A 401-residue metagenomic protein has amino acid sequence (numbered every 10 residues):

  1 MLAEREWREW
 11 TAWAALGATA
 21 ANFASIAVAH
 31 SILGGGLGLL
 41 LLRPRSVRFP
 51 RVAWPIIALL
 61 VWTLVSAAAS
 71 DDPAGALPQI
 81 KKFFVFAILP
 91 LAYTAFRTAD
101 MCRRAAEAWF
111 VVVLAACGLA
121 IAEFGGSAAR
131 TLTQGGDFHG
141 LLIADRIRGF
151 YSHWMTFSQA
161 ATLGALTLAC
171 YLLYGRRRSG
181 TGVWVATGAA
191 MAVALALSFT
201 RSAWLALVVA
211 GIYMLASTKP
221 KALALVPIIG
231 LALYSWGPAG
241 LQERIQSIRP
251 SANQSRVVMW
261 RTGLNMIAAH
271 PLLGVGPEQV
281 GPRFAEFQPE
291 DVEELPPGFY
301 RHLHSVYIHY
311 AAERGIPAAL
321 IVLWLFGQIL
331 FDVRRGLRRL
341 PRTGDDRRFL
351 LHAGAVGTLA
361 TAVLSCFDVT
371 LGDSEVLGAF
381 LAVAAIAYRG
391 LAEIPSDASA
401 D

Functional and structural regions predicted by a protein language model:
M1-P78, A87, T94-F110, R176-S179 (+3 more regions): Transmembrane signal-anchor hairpin modules in multi-pass inner-membrane enzymes, especially those that act on
W10-A15, D137-F150, L295-H309: Juxtamembrane membrane-water interface segments that cap and precede transmembrane helices
W10-A18, P55, R301, V333-F367 (+1 more regions): Loop-to-helix entry and N-terminal half of a specific, functionally important transmembrane alpha helix in multi-pass
A14-A18, G35-G36, R103-I143, G149-S217 (+7 more regions): Alpha-helical transmembrane segments of multi-pass inner-membrane proteins
A24-L42, I80-P90, F157-A165, W204-I212 (+2 more regions): Membrane-embedded alpha-helical segments of multi-pass membrane proteins, especially the transmembrane helices
G118, A122-G125, L215-N253, M259-A269 (+2 more regions): A membrane-periplasm/extracellular boundary helix in multi-pass inner-membrane enzymes that assemble envelope glycans
A192, L197, L264, L295-V333: A conserved mid-to-late transmembrane alpha helix and its immediate loop/hinge that forms the functional core
P250-V258, L273-R314: Long extracytoplasmic/lumenal interhelical loops at the membrane interface of multi-pass membrane proteins
